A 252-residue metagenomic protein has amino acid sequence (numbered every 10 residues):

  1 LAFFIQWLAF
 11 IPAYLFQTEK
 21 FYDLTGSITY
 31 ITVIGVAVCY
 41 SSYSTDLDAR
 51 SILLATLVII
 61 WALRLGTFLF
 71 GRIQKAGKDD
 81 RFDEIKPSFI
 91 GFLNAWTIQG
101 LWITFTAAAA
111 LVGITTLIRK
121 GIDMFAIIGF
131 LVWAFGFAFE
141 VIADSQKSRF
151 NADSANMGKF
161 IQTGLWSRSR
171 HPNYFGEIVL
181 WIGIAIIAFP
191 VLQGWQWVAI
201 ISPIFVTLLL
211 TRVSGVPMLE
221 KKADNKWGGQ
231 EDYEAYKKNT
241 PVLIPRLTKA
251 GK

Functional and structural regions predicted by a protein language model:
L1-Q6, T29-L63, I103-Q146, N151-K252: Hydrophobic transmembrane alpha-helices
W7-T18, T67-Q74: C-terminal ends of transmembrane helices
I11-P12, I85, A223, Y236: Broad structural signal for hydrophobic residues in well-ordered alpha-helices, predominantly aliphatic
L15-F16, L63, T97, S169: Transmembrane helix irregularities
F16-T32, G77-A95, K159-W166: Juxtamembrane helix-capping/reentrant segments at transmembrane boundaries
Y22-L24, I90-I103, R170-E177: Select subsegments of transmembrane alpha-helices in polytopic membrane proteins, especially boundary-proximal
L47-L53, R81-I98, M124-I127: Interfacial transmembrane-helix boundary/kink motif in multi-pass membrane proteins
R50-K86: A basic- and aromatic-enriched beta-loop-alpha substructure that forms the phosphate/nucleotide- and DNA/RNA-contacting
